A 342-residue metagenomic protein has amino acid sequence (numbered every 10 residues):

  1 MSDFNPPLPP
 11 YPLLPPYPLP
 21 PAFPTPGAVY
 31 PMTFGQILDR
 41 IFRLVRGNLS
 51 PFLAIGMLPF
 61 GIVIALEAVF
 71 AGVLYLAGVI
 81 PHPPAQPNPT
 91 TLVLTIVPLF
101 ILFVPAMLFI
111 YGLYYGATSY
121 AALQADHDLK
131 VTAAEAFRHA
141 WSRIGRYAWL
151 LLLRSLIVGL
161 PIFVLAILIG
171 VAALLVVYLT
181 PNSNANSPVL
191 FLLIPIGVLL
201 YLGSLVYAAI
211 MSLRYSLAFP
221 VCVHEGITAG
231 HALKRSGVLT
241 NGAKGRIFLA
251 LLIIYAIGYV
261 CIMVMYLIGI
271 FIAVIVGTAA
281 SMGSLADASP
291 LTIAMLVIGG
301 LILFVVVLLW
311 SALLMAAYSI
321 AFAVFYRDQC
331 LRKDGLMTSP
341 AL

Functional and structural regions predicted by a protein language model:
S2-A28, A77-P87, Y114-H127, M211-A229 (+2 more regions): Juxtamembrane transition segments at transmembrane-helix termini in multipass membrane proteins
G27-M32, R46: N-terminal targeting sequences that direct proteins away from the cytosol to non-cytosolic compartments
G35, L66-E67, Y114-G116: Central hydrophobic cores of alpha-helical transmembrane segments in multi-pass inner-membrane proteins across all
G35-I62, K130-V164, G197-Y201, I210-V264 (+2 more regions): Interfacial aromatic "cap" segments that immediately flank transmembrane helices in multipass membrane proteins
D39, L44-G47, L76, V93 (+6 more regions): Bulky hydrophobic/aromatic packing residues
V63-M107, I162-A208, I262-S311: Membrane-helix interface segments in multi-pass membrane proteins
P105-L113, A117, A121, A125 (+2 more regions): Mid-bilayer segments of alpha-helical transmembrane spans in multi-pass integral membrane proteins that mediate
